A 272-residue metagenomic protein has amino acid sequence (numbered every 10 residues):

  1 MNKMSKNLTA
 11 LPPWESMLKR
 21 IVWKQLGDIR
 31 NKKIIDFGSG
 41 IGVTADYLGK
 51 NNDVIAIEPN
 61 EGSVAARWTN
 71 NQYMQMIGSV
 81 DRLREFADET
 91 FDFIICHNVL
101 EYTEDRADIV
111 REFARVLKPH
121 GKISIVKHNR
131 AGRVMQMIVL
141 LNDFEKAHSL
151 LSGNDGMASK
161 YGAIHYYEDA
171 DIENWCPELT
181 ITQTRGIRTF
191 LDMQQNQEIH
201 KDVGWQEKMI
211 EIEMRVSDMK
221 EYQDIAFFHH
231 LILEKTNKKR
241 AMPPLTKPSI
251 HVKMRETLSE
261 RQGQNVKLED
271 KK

Functional and structural regions predicted by a protein language model:
M1-K32, V43-Y47, S63-A66, Q195: Conserved class I S-adenosyl-L-methionine
I41-R82: Class I SAM-dependent methyltransferase SAM/SAH-binding core
R84-F93: A short acidic, Gly/Pro-enriched loop at the edge of an enzyme's catalytic core that lines a small-molecule cofactor
F93-D105: A short SAM/SAH-binding and catalytic strip from SAM-dependent methyltransferases
A107-K122: A short glycine-rich, Lys/Arg-flanked "PGG" loop and its adjoining helix->strand segment in the class I
S124-L150: Conserved class I S-adenosyl-L-methionine
Y161-L179, T184: Short alpha-helix
Q183-R240: A C-terminal cap/extension of S-adenosyl-L-methionine-dependent methyltransferases that defines the acceptor-substrate
